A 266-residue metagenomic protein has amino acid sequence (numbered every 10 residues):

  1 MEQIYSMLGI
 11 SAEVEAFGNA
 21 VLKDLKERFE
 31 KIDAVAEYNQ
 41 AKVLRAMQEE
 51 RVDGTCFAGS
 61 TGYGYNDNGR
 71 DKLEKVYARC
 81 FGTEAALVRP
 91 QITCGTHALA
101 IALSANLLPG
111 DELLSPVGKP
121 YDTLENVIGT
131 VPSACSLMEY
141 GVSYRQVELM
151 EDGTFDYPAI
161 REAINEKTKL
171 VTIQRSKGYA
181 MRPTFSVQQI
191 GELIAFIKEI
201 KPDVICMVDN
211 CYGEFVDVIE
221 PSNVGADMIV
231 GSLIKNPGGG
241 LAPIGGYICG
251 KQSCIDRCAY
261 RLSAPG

Functional and structural regions predicted by a protein language model:
I4-K26, D33, V43-E49, D53-C56 (+4 more regions): Conserved PLP-enzyme active-site core in the AAT-like
G59: Aromatic- and Gly/Pro-rich donor/ligand-binding loops that form nucleotide- or phosphate-bearing donor binding pockets
